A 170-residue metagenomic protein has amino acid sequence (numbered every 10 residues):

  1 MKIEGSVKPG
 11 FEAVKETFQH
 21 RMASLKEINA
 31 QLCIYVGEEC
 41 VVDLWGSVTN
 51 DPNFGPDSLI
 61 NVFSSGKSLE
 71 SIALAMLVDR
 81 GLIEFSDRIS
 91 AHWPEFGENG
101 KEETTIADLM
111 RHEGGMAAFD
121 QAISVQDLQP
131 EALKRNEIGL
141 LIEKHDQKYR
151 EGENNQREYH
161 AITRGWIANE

Functional and structural regions predicted by a protein language model:
M1-I3, I123: Short, contiguous pre-domain boundary segments
E4-F63, E84, E143-K144, K148-Y149: Short, conserved catalytic-motif segment at the N-terminal edge
G10-V14, K134, T163: Soluble or luminal CAZymes and related metallo-dependent hydrolases
D51-I162: Active-site-proximal loop and beta-strand segments within enzyme catalytic domains
T163-E170: Hydrophobic mid-domain F-helix/FG-region of cytochrome P450s
